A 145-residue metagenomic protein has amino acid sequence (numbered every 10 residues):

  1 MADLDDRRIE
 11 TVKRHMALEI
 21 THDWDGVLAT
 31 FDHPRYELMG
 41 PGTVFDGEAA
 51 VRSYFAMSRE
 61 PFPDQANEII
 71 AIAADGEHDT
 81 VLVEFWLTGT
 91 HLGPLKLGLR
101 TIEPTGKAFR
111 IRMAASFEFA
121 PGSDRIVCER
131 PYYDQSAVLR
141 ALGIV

Functional and structural regions predicted by a protein language model:
M1-V145: C-terminal and inter-domain tail/linker signature
